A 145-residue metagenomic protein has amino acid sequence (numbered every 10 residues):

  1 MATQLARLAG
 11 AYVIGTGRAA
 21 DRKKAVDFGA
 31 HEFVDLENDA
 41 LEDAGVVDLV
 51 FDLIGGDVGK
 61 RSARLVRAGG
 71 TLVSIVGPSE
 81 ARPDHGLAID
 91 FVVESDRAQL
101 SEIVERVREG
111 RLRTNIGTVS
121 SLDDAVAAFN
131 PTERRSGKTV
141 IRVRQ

Functional and structural regions predicted by a protein language model:
M1-Q145: Terminal helix/beta-alpha structural elements that buttress the NAD(P)+-binding lobe
